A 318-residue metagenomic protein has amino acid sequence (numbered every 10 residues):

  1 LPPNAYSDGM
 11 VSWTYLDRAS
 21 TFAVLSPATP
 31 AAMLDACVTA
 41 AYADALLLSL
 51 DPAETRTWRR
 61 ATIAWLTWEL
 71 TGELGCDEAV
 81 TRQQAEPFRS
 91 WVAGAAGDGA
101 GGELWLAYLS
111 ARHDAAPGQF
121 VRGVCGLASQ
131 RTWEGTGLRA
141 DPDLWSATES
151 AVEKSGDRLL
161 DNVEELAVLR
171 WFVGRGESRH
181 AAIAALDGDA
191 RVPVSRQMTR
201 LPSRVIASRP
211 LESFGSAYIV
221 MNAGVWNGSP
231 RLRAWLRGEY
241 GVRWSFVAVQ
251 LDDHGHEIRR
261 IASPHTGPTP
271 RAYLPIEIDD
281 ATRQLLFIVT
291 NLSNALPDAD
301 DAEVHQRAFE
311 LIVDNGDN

Functional and structural regions predicted by a protein language model:
L1-T55, R59-I63, G72-C76, P87-W91: Juxtacatalytic substrate-recognition/specificity segment
N4-G9, W65, T71, E78-A79 (+4 more regions): Generic detector of ordered, mature protein regions
A5, G118-V121, F214: Glycine-centered flexibility motif
Y6, W13-Y15, Y42, W68 (+6 more regions): Sequence-level detector for tyrosine residue identity
G9, R18, L25, A45 (+12 more regions): Generic signature of intrinsically disordered, low-complexity segments enriched in small/polar residues
A32-M33, D51-L166, R170-G174, A182: Acidic/His/Gly-enriched intrinsically disordered linker/tail segments that often contain short helix/coil "MoRF-like"
R131-N318: Beta/coil-rich, acidic/histidine-enriched accessory regions frequently appended to metallopeptidases
